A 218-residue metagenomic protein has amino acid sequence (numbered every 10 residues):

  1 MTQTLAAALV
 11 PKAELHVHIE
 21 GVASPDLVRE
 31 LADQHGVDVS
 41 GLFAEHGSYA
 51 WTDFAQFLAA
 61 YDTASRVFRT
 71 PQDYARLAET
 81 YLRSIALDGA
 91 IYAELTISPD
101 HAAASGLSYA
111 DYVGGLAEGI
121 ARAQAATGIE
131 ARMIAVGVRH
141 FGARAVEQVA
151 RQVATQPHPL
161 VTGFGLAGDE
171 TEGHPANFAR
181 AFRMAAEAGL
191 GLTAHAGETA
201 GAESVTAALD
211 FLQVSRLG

Functional and structural regions predicted by a protein language model:
M1-L190, T199-S204, L209-F211, S215-R216: Metal-cofactor-binding active-site regions of metalloenzymes
